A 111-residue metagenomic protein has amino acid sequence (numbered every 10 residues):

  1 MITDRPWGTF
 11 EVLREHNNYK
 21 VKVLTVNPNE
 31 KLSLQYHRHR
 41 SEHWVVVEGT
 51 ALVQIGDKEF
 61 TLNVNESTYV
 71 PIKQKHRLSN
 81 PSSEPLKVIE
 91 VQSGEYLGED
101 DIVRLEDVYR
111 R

Functional and structural regions predicted by a protein language model:
M1-D4, R77-R111: Double-stranded beta-helix
M1-K22, S33, I102-R111: A short, N-terminal "cap"/entry segment at the start of jelly-roll beta-barrel domains of the cupin/DSBH fold
V12-E15, V23-L24, L32-H37, V45 (+1 more regions): Short histidine-centered beta-strand/loop micro-motifs that create catalytic or ligand/metal-coordination sites
L32, K58-F60, D101: Short beta-strand segments
S33, V53-I55, L78, G98: Short hydrophobic/aromatic-rich beta-strand segments that constitute the beta-sheet cores of beta-sandwich/beta-barrel
H39-L52, G56-D57: Glycine- and acidic-residue-biased ligand/ion/polar-headgroup-sensing regions
G56-K75: Short acidic-glycine-tyrosine-enriched beta hairpin
